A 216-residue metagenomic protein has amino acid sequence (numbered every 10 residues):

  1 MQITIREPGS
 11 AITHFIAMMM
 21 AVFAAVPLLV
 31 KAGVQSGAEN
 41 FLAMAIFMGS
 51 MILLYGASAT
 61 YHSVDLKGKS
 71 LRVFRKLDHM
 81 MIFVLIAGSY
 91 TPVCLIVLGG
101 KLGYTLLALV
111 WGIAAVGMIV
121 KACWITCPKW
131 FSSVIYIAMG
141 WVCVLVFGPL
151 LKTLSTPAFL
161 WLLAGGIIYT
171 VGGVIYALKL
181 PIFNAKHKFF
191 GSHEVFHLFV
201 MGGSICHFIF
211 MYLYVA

Functional and structural regions predicted by a protein language model:
M1-A216: Multi-pass alpha-helical transmembrane bundles in non-GPCR membrane proteins that perform intramembrane catalysis
